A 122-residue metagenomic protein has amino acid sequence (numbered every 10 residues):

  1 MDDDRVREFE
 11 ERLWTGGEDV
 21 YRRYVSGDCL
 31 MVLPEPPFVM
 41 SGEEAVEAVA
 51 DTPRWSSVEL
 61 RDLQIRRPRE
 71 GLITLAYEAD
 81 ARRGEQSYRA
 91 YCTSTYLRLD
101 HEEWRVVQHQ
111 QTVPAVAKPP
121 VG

Functional and structural regions predicted by a protein language model:
M1-R23, L30-G122: A beta-strand edge to alpha-helix "cap/lid" segment located at domain peripheries
